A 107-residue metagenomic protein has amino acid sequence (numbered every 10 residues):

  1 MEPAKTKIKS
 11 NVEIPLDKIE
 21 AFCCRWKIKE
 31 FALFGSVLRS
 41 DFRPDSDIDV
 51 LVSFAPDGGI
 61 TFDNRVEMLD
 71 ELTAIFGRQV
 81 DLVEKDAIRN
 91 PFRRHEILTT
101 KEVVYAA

Functional and structural regions predicted by a protein language model:
M1-E30, L38-P44, A55-A107: Catalytic core of pol beta-like nucleotidyltransferases
L33: Conserved histidines in hydrophobic membrane contexts and catalytic metal-binding motifs
P44-V50: A short, structured beta-strand/loop element
